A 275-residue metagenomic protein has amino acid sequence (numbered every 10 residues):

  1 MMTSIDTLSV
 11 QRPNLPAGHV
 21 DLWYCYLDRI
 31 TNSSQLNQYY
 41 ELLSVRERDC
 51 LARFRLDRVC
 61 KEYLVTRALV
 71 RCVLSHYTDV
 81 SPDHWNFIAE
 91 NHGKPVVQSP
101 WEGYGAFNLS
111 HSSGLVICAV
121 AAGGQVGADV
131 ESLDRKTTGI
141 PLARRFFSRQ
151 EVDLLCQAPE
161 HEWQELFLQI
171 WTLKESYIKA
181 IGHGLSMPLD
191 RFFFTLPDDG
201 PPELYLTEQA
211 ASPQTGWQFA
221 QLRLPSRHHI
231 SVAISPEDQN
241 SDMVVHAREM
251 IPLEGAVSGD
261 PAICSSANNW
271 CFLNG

Functional and structural regions predicted by a protein language model:
M1-G275: Core catalytic alpha/beta fold that binds nucleotide/phospho-ligands
